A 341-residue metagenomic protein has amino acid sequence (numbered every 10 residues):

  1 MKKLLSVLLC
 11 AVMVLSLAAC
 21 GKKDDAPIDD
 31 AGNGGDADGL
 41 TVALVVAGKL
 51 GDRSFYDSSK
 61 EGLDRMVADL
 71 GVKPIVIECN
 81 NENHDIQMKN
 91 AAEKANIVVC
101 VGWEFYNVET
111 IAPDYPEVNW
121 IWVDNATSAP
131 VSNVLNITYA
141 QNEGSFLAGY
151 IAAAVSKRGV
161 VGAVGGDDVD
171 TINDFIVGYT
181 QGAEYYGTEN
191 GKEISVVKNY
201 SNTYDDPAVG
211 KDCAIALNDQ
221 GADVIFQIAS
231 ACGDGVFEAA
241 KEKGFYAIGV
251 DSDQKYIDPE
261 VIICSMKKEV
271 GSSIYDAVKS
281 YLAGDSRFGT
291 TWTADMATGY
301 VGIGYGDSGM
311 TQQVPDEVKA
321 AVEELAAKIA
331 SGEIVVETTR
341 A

Functional and structural regions predicted by a protein language model:
K3-K22: Sec-dependent N-terminal signal peptides of Gram-positive bacterial secreted proteins and lipoproteins
C20-A341: A residue-level marker of the well-folded mature domains of exported/periplasmic proteins
